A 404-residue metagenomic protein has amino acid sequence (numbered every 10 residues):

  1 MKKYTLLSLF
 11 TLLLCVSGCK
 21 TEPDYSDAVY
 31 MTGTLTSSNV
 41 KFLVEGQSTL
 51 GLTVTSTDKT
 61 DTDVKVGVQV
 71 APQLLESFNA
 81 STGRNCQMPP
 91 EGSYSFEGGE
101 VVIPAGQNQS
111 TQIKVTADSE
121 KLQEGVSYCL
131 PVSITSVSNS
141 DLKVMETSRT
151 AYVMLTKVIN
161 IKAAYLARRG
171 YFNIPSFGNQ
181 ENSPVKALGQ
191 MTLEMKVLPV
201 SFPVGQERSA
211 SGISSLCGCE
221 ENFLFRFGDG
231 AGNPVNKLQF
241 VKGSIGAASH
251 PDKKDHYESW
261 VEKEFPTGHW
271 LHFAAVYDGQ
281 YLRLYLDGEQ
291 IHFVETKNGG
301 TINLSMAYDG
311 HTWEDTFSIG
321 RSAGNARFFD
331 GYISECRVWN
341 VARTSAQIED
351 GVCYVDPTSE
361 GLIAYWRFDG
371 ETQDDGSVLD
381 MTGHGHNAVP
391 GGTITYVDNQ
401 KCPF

Functional and structural regions predicted by a protein language model:
M1-E45, V144-K157, C402: Bacterial Sec-dependent N-terminal signal peptides
E76-V101, K253-D255: Short beta-strand and strand-turn-strand segments in soluble, beta-rich domains
R149-R168, Y354-F404: Extracytoplasmic low-complexity segments
T156-L166, L198-V200, G230-T301, T395-F404: Extracellular glycan-interaction surfaces
I159-K242, R343-Q347: Extracellular glycan-recognition modules
S176-L193, V261-H269, A326-Y332, P357-S359: Extracellular/lumenal carbohydrate-interaction signature centered on repeated Trp-anchored short motifs
G189-S201, A326-G351, A364-T372: Extracellular, beta-strand-rich glycan-interacting domains
E295-Y332, P357-I363: Flexible glycan-contacting loops in extracellular carbohydrate-active proteins
